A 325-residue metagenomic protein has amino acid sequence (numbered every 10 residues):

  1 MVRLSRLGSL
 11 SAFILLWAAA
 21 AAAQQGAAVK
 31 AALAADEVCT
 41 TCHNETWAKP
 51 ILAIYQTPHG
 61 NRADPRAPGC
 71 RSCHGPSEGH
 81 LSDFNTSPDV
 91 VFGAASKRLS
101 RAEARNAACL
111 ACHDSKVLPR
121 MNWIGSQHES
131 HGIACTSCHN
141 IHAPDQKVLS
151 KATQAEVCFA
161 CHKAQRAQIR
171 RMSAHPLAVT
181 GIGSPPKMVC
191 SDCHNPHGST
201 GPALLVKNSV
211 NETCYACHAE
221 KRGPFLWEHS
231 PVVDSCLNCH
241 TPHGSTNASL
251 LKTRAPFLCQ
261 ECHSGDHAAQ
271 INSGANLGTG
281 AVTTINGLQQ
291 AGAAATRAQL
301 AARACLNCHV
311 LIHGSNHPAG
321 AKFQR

Functional and structural regions predicted by a protein language model:
M1-S5: N-terminal secretory signal peptides that target proteins for export/translocation
G8-A19: Bacterial N-terminal signal peptides
A21-R325: Short sequence/structural segments immediately N-terminal
